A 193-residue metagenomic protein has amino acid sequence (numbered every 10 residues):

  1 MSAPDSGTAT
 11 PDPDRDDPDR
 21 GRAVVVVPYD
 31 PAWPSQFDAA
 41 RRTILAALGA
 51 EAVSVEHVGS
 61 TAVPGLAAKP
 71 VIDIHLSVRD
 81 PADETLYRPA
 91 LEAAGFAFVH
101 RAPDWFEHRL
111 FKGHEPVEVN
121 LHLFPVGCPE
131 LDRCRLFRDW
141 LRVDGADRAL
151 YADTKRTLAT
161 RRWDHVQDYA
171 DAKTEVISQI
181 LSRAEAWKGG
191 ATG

Functional and structural regions predicted by a protein language model:
M1-E56, S178, G189: Helical scaffold of the NTase/Pol beta-like nucleotidyltransferase catalytic core
D17-G21, G65-K69, D132: Short, flexible turn/loop "capping" segments at secondary-structure junctions
V25-A32, L76, L136-L141: Short histidine-centered catalytic/ligand-binding loop motif
P28-I44, V78-H114: Metal-dependent nucleotidyltransferase catalytic core
T43-T85: Active-site nucleotide-donor binding segment shared across nucleotidyl transfer reactions
D73, Y151, Y169: A residue-level signal for conserved active-site and pocket-lining positions in enzyme catalytic cores
H100-K155: Conserved, surface-exposed functional patches that form binding/active-site neighborhoods
L158-G193: Charged phosphate-binding loop/patch that engages nucleotide di/tri-phosphates or the phosphate backbone of nucleic
